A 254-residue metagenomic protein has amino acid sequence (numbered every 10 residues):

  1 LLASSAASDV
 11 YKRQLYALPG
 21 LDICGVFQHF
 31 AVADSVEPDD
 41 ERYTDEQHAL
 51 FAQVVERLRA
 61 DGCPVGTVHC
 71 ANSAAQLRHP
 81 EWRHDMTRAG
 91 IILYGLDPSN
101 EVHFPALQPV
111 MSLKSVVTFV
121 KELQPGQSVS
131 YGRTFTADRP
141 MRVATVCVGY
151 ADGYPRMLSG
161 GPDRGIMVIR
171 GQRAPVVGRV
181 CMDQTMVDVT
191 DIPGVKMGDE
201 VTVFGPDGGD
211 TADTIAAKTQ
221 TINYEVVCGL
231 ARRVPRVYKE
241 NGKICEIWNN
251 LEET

Functional and structural regions predicted by a protein language model:
L1, L21-A31, T87-I91: Non-cysteine beta-strand/loop elements that form the S-adenosyl-L-methionine
L1-A7, Y11: Single conserved hydrophobic/aromatic residue that forms the stacking wall/gate of nucleotide- or nucleobase-binding
K12-D22: Acidic (Asp/Glu)-rich catalytic clusters
Q14, D39-T254: Active-site anion/phosphate-binding pocket segments in diverse small-molecule metabolic enzymes
A33-P38: A short acidic, helix-capping loop that chelates divalent metal ions and anchors anionic groups
